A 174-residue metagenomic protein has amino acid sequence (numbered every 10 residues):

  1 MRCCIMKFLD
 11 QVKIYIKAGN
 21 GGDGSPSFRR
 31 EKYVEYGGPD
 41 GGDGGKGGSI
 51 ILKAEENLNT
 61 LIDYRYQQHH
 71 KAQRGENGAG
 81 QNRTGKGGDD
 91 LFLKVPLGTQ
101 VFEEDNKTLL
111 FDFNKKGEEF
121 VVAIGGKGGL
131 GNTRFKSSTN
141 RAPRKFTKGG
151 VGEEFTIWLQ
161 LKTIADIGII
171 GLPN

Functional and structural regions predicted by a protein language model:
R2-P173: Conserved P-loop NTPase architecture
